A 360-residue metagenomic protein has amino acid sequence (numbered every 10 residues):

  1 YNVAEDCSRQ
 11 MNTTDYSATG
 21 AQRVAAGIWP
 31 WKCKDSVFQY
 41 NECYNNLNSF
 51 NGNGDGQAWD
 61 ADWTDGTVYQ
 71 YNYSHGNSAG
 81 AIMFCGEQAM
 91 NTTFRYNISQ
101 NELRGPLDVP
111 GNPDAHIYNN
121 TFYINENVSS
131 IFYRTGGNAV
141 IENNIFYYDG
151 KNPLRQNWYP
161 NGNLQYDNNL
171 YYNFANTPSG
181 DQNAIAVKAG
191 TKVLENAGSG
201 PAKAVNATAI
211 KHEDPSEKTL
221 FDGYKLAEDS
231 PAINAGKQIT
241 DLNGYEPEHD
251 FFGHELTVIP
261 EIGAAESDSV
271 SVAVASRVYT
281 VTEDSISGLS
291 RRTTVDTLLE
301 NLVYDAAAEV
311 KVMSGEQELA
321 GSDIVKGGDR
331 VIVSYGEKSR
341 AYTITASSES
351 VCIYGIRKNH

Functional and structural regions predicted by a protein language model:
Y1-A25, N45-Q57, A81: Acidic/polar low-complexity surface segments
G20, P30, N51-N53, A61 (+6 more regions): Low-complexity, polar/charged sequence tracts that form flexible coils or short amphipathic helices and often embed
A26, D55-Q57, G80-A81, G105 (+2 more regions): Extracytoplasmic/periplasmic beta-strand context in beta-sandwich domains, especially the cupredoxin/COX2 CuA-binding
K32-S49, G54, D60-H75: Acidic, glycine-rich loop-and-beta core segments that form the ion-binding/anion-interacting portion of active sites
V68-S74, G86-G223: Predominantly extracellular beta-rich ligand-binding scaffolds that present long acidic/polar faces for carbohydrate
A184-S269, I286-R291: C-terminal accessory segments
V270-H360: Beta-rich interaction/scaffold domains
